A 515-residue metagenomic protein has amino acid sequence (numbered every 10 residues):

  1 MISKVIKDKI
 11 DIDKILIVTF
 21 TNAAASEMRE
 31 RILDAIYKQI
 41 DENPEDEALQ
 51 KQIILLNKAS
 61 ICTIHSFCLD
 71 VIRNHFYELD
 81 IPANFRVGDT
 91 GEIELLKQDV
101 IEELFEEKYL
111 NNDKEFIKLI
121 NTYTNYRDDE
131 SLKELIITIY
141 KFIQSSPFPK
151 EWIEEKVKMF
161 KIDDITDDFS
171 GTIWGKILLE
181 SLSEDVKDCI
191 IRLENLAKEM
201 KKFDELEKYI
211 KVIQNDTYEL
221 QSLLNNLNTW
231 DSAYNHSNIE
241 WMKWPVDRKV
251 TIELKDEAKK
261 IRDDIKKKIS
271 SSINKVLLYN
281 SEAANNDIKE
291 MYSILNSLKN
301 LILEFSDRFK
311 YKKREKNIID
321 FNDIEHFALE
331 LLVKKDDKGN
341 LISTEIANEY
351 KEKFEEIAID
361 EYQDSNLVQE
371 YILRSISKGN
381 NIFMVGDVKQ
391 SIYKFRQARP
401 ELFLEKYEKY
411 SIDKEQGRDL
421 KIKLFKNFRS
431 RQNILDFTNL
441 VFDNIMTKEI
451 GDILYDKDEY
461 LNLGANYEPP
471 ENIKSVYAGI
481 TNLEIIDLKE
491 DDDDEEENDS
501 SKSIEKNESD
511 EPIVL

Functional and structural regions predicted by a protein language model:
M1, E27-A35, F67-N74, L96-L104 (+4 more regions): Alpha-helical scaffold elements adjacent to nucleotide-binding pockets in ATP/GTP-utilizing enzyme cores
M1-D80, K312, K316-N322, E330 (+3 more regions): P-loop NTPase Walker
D8-D13, Y37-K58, H75-E92, E103-K118 (+6 more regions): Short, polar/flexible loop-turn hinges at active-site or ligand-entry regions and domain interfaces
K14, E134-I319, R418-D419, S509 (+1 more regions): Conserved ATP-driven helicase/translocase motor core recognized via long, highly charged RecA-like/P-loop NTPase domain
L16-V18, A24-A25, S60-I61, F85-E94 (+8 more regions): Conserved helicase NTPase motor core
L56-L69, N121-S145, L298-E304, I319-L332 (+2 more regions): Core structural elements
L110, Y371-R374, Q390-S391, T447 (+1 more regions): AAA+ P-loop NTPase catalytic core and its hallmark functional loops
N125-T138, Q144, W152, K423-L515: Helicase-core coupling region on the C-terminal RecA-like lobe
